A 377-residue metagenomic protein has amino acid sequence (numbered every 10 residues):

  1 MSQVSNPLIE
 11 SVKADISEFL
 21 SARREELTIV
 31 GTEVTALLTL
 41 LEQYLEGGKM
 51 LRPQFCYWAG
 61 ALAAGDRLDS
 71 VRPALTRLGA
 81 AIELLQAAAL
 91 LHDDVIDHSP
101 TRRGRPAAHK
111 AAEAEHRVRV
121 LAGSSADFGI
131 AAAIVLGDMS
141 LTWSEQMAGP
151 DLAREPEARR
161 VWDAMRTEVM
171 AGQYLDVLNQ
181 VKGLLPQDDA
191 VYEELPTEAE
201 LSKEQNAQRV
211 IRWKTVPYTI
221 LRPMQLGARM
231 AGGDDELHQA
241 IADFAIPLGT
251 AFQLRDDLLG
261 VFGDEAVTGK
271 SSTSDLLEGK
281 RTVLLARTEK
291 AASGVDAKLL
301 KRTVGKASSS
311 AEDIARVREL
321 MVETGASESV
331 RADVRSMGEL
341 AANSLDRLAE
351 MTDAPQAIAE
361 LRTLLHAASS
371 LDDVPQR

Functional and structural regions predicted by a protein language model:
M1-I82, A87, L91, I96-A126 (+3 more regions): Conserved N-terminal diphosphate/IPP-binding helix and adjacent helical/loop segment of trans-prenyltransferase domains
L62-A64, L91-L121, E145, A171-S202 (+2 more regions): Acidic, Mg2+-coordinating active-site segments of isoprenoid diphosphate-utilizing enzymes
L68-L85, I130, P156-A164, L237-G249 (+1 more regions): Alpha-helical scaffolds flanking conserved acidic
E83, T142, T167, I246-G249 (+3 more regions): Generic structural signal for well-ordered, non-transmembrane alpha-helical segments in soluble/cytosolic regions
S125, G129-W143: Internal, well-ordered alpha/beta segment that forms a basic, Gly-enriched binding/recognition surface
G129-A133, Q205-T215: A short glycine-threonine-serine/GTX helix/turn-capping micro-motif
A148-D163, L300-K301, S327: Transmembrane helix-loop-helix
A311-R377: Short hairpin/turn module used for nucleic-acid contact or packing/dimerization
